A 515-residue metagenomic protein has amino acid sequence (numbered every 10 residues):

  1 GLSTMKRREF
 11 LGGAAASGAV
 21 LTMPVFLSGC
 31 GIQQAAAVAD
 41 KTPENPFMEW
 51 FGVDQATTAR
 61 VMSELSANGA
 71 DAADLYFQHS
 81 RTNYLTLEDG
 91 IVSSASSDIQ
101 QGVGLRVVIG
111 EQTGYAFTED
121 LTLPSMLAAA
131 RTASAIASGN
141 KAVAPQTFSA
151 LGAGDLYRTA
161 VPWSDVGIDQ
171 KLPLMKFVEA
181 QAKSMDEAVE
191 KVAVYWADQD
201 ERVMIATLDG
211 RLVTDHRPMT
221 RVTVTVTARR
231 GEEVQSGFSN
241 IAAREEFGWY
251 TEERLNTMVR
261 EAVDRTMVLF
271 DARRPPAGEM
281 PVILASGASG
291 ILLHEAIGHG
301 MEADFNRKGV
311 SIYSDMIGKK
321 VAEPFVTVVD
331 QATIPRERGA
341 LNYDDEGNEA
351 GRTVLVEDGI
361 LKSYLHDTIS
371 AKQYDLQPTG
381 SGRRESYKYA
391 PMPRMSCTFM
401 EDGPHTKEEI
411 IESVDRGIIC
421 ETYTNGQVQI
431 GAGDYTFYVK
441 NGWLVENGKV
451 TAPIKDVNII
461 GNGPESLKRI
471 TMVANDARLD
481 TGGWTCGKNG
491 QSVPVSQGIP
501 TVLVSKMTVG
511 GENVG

Functional and structural regions predicted by a protein language model:
G1-M5: Secretory targeting signals
K6-G515: N-terminal small-residue-enriched
